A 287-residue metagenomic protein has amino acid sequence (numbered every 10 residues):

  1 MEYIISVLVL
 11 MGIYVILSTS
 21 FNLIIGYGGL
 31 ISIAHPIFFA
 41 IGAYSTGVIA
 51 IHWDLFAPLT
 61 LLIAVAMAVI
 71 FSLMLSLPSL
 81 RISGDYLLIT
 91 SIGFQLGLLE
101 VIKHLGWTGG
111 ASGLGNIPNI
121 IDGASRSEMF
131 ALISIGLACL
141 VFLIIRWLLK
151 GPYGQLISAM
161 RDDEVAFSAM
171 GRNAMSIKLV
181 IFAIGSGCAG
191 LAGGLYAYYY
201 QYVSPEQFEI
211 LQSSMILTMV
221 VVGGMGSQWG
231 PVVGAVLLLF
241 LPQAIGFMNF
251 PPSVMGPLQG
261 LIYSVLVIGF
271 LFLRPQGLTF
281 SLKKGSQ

Functional and structural regions predicted by a protein language model:
M1-Q287: Transmembrane alpha-helices and adjacent helix-loop boundaries
